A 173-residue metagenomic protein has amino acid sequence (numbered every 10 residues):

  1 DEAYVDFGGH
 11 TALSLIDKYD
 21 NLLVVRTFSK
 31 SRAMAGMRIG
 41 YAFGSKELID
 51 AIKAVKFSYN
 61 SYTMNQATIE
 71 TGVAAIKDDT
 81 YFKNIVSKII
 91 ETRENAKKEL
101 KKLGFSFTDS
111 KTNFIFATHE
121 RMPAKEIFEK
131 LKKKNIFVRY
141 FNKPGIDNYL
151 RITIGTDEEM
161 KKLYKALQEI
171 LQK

Functional and structural regions predicted by a protein language model:
D1-L13, R32: Conserved PLP phosphate-binding loop immediately N-terminal to the Schiff-base lysine helix in PLP-dependent enzymes
T11-Y19, A54: Short, well-structured N-terminal submotif of metal-dependent ribonuclease cores
N21-K101, F105-T108: PLP-dependent aminotransferase class I/II
G36, K111, G145-N148: Short acidic/glycine-enriched loop/turn segments that link adjacent beta-strands
G44, A117-R121, I154-T156: Short beta-strand-to-loop capping motifs
I89-I90, E99-K134, L150: Conserved PLP-binding catalytic core of the aspartate aminotransferase-like
K130-R139, K143-K173: PLP-dependent enzyme catalytic core of the Aspartate aminotransferase-like
